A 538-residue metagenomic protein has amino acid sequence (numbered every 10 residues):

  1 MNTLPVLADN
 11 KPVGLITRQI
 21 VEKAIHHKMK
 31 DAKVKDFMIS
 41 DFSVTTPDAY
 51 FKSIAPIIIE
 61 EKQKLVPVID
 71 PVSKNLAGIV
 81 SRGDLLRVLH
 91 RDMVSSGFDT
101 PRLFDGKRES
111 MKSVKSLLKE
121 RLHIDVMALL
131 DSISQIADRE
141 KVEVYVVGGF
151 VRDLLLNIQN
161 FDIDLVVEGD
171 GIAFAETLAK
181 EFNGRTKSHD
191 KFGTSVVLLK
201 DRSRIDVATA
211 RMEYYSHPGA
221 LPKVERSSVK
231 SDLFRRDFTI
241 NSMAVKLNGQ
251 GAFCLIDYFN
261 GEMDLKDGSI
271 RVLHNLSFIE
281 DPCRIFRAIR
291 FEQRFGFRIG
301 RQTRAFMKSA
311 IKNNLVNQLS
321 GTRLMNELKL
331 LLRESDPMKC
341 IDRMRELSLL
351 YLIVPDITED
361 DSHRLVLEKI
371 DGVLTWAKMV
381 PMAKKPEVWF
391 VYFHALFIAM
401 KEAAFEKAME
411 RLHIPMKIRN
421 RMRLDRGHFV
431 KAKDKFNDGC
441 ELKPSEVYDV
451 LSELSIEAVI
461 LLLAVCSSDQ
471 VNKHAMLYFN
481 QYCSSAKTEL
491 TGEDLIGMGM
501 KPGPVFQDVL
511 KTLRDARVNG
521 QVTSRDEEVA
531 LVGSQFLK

Functional and structural regions predicted by a protein language model:
N2-L4, K11-K23, K28-K538: Catalytic cores of the polymerase beta-like nucleotidyltransferase superfamily and closely associated nucleotide
